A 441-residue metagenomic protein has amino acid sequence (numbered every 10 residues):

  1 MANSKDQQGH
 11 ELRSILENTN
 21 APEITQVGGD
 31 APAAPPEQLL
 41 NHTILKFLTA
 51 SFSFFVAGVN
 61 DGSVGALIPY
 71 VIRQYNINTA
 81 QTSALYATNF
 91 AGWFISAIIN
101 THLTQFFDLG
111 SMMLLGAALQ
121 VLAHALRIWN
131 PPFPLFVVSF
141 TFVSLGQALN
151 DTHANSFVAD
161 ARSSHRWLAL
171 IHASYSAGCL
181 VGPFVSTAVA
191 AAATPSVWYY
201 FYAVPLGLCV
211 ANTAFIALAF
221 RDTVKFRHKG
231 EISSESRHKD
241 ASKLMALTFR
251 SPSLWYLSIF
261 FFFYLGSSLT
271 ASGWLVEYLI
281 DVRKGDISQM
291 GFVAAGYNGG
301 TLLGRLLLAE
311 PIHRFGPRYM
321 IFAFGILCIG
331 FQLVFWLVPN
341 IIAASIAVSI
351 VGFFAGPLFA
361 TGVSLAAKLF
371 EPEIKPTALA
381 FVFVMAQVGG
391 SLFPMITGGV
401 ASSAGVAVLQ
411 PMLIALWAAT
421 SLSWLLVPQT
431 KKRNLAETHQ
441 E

Functional and structural regions predicted by a protein language model:
M1-S53, A57, K243-L247: Cytosolic juxtamembrane N-terminal segment immediately preceding the first transmembrane helix of multi-pass
V64-G65, R250-L303: Extracytoplasmic gate region of multi-pass secondary transporters
N76, D108, W129-P134, G146 (+3 more regions): Helix-breaking motifs and short loop linkers at transmembrane-helix boundaries and internal kinks in secondary membrane
F94-P134: Conserved MFS/SLC helix-loop-helix module at the cytosolic interface between two early adjacent transmembrane helices
S96-L109, G304-P317, A401: Helix-to-loop junctions at the C-terminal end of transmembrane segments in multipass secondary transporters
S139-S174: Cytoplasmic helix-loop-helix junction between adjacent transmembrane helices in 12-TM secondary transporters
S164, L170-R227: Helix-loop-helix hairpin linking two adjacent transmembrane segments in secondary transporters
F315-G362: C-terminal transmembrane helical hairpin of 12-TM major facilitator-type secondary transporters
